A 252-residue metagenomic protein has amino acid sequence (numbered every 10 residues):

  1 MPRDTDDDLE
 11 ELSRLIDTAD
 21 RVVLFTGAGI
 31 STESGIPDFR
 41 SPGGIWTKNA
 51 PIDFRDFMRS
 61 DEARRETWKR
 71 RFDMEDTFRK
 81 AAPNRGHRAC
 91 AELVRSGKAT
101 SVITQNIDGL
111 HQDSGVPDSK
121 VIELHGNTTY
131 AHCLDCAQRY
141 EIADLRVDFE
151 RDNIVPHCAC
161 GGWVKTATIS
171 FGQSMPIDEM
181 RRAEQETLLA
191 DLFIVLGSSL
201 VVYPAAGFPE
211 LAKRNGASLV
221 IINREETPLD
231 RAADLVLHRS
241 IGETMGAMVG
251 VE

Functional and structural regions predicted by a protein language model:
M1-E252: Conserved catalytic core of sirtuin-type NAD+-dependent deacylases
